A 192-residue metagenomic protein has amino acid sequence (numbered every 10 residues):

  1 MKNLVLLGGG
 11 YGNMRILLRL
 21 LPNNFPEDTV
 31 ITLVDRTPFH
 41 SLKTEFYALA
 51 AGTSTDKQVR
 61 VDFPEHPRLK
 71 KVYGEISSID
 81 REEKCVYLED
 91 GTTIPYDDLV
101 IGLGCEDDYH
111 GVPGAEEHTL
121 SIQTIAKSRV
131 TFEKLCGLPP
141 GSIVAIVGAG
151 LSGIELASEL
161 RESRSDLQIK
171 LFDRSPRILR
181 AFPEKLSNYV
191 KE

Functional and structural regions predicted by a protein language model:
M1, R68-V144: FAD-binding core/adjacent interface of flavoenzyme oxidoreductases
M1-K70, E155-E184: Beta1-alpha1 glycine-rich phosphate/pyrophosphate-binding loop at the start of Rossmann-like nucleotide-binding domains
L7-G9, I101, V147-G148: Conserved N-terminal Rossmann-fold NAD(P)-binding element of oxidoreductases
G12-P22, E83-T93, I146-G153: Short, mixed-charge, low-aromatic patches
E27, E45, E65, E75 (+9 more regions): Glutamate identity and glutamate-enriched acidic tracts
E117-E192: Predominantly flavin-linked oxidoreductase catalytic cores and closely associated redox partners
